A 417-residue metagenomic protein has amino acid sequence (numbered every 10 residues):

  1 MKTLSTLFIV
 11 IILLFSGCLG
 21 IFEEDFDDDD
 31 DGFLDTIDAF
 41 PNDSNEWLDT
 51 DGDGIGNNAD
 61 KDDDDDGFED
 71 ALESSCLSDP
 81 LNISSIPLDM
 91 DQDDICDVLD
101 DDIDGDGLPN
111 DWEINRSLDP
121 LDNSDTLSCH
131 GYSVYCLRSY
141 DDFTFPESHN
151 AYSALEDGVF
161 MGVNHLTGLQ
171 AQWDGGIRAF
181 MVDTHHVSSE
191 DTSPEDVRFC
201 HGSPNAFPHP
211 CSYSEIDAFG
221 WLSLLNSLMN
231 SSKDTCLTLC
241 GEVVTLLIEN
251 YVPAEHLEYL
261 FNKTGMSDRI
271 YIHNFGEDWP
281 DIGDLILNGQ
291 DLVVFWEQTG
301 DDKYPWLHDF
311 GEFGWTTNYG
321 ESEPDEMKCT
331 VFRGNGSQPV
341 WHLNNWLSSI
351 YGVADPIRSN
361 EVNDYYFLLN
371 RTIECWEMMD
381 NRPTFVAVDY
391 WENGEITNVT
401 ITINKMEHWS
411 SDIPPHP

Functional and structural regions predicted by a protein language model:
M1-D27: Secretory targeting signatures
K2-T3, A39, N164-G168: Short, 15-30-residue, compositionally biased linear elements with alpha-helical propensity or flexible coil
T6, I21, I95, Q172-D174: Short hydrophobic "helix-edge" motifs at membrane interfaces and signal-peptide entry regions
I9-I12, L34, D53, E69 (+6 more regions): Processing junctions and N-termini across compartments
C18-G131: Extracellular calcium-associated, cysteine-rich motifs in secreted modular proteins
S128-P417: Catalytic cores of phosphodiester-bond hydrolases, prominently lipid phosphodiesterases
